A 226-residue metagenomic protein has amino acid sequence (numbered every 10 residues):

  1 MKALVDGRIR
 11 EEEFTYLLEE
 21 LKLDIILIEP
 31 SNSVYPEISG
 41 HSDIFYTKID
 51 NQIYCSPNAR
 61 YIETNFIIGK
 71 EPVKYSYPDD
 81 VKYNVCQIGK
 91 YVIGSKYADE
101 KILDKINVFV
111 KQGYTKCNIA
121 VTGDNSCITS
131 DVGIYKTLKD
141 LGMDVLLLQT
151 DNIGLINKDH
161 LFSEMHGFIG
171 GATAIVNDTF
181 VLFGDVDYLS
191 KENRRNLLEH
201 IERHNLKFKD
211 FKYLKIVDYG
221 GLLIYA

Functional and structural regions predicted by a protein language model:
M1-A226: Histidine/cysteine-enriched polar flanking segments
